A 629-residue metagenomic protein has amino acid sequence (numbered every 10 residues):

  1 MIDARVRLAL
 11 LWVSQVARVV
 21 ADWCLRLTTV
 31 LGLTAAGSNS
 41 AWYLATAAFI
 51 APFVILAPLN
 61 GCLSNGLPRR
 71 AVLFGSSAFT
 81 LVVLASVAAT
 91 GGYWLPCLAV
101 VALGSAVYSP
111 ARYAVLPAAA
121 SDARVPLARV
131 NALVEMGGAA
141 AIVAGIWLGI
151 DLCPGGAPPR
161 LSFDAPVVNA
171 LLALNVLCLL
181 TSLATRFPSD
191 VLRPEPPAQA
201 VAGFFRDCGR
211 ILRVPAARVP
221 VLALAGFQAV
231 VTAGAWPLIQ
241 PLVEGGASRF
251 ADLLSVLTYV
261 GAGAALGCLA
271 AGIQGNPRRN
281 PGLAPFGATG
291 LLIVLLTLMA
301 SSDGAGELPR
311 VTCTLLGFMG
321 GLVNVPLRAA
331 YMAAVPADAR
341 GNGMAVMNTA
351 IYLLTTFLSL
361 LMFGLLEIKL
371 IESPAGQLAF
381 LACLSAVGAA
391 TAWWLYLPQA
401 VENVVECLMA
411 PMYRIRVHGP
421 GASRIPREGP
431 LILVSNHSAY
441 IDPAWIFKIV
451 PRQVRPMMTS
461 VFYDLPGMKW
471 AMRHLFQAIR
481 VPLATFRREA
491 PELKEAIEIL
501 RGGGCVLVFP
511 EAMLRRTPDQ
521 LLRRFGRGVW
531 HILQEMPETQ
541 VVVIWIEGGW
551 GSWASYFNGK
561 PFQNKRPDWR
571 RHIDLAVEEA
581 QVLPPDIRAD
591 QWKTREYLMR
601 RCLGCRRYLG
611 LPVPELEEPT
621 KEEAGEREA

Functional and structural regions predicted by a protein language model:
M1-L8, F187-L222: Juxtamembrane intracellular "pre-TM" segments in multi-pass secondary transporters
A9-R26, A48-S64, P68-T80, C97-P154 (+4 more regions): Substrate-agnostic recognition of the 12-TM MFS/MFS-like secondary transporter fold
V16, V20, C24-T28, G32 (+2 more regions): A single, central transmembrane helix in multi-pass transporters
L27-G37, S86-A89, I142-L171, G245 (+2 more regions): Transmembrane alpha-helix termini and helix-breaking/packing motifs in multi-pass membrane transporters
A71-S86, G282-T297: Structural signature of the two symmetry-related core transmembrane helices
D164-A184, G376-T391: Symmetry-related core transmembrane helices of the 12-TM Major Facilitator Superfamily/SLC fold
R427-R487: Catalytic core of membrane glycerolipid acyltransferases/transacylases, capturing the structured, soluble-facing
P518-R588, P619-K621: A cross-family acyltransferase "interaction/gating" segment
